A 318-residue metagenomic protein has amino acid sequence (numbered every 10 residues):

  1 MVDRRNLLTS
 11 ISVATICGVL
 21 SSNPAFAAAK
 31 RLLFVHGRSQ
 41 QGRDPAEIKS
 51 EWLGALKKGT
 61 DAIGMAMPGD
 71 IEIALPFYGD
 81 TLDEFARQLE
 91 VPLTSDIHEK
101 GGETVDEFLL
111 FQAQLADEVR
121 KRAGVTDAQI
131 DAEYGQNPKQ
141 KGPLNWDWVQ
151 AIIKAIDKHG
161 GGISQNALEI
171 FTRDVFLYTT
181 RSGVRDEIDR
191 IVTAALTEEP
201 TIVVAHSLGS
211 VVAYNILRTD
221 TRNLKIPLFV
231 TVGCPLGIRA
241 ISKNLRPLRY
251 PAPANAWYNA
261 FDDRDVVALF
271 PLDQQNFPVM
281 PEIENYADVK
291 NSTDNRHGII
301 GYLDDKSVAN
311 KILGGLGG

Functional and structural regions predicted by a protein language model:
V2, L8-G79, D83-E90, S95 (+2 more regions): Lipid deacylating catalytic domains
T94-V119, K290-G298: Extended, charge-rich low-complexity interaction segments
E103-N145: Low-complexity, serine/threonine/proline-enriched polar segments
